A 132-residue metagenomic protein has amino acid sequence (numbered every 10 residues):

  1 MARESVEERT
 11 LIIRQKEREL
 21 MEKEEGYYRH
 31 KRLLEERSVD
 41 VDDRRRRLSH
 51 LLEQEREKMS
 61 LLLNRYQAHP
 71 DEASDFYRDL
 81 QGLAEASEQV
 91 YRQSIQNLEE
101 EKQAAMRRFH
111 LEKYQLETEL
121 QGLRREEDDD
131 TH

Functional and structural regions predicted by a protein language model:
M1-H132: Charge-rich amphipathic alpha-helical interaction elements
